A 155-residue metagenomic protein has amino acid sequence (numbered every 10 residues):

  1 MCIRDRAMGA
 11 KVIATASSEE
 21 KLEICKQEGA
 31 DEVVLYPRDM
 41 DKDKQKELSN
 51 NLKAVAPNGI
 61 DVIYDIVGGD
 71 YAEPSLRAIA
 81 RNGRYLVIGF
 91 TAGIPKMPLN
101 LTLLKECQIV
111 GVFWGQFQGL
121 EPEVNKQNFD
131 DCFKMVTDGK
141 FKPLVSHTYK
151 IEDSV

Functional and structural regions predicted by a protein language model:
M1-I3: Conserved small/polar residues in nucleotide/adenosyl-binding loops
A7-Y71, V124-Q127: Adenosine-nucleotide cofactor-binding segment
I13, L86, V110: Conserved beta-strand positions in the Rossmann-like core of class I SAM-dependent methyltransferases
I79-A80: Helix-to-beta-strand junctions that scaffold the AdoMet/dcAdoMet cofactor pocket in Class I SAM-dependent enzymes
G83: Glycine-centered, small-residue-biased loops immediately flanking beta-strands in adenine/cofactor-binding cores
A92-K105: Rossmann-fold NAD(P)-binding glycine/threonine-rich loop
P122-V155: C-terminal hydrophobic helical "lid"/dimerization subdomain of Rossmann-like NAD(P)H-dependent oxidoreductases
